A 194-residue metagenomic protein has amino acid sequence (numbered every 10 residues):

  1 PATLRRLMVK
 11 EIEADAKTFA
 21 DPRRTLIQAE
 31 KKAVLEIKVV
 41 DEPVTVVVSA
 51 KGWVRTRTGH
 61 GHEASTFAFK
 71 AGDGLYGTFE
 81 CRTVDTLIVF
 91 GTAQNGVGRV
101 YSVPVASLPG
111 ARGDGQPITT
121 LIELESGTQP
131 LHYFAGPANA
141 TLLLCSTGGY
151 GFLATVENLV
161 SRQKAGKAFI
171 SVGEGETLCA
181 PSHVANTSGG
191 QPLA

Functional and structural regions predicted by a protein language model:
P1-A194: C-terminal interaction appendages of subunits in large macromolecular complexes
